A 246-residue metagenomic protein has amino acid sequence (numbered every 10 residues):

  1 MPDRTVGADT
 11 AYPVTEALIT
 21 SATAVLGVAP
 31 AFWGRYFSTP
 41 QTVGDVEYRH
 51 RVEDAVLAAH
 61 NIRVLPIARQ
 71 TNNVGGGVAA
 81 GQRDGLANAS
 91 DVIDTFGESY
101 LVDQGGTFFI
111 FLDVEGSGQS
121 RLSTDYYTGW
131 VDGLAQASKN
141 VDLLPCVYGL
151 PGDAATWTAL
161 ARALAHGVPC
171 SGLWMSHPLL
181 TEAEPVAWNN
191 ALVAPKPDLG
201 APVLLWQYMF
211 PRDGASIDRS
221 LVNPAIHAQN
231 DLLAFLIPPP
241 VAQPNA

Functional and structural regions predicted by a protein language model:
M1-T20, V25, A163-A246: Functionally critical loop-and-helix segments that line ligand-binding/catalytic clefts of soluble enzyme domains
P2-W130, Q136: Substrate-binding cleft of extracellular glycoside hydrolase catalytic domains
P30, N88, Y100, G152-A155 (+3 more regions): Polar low-complexity intrinsically disordered regions enriched in Ser/Thr and small residues
R51-V52, N61, R83, K139 (+3 more regions): Surface-exposed charge patches in extracellular/virion surface proteins
T71-N73, S117, G152-A154, F210-R212: Short, solvent-exposed loop/turn segments at secondary-structure junctions
G77, D153-H166: Glycine-rich, charge-decorated loop segments at or immediately adjacent to ligand/cofactor-binding or catalytic sites
S138-T158, S171-L173, H177, L205: Aromatic-lined carbohydrate-recognition surfaces of secreted/lumenal glycan-active proteins
